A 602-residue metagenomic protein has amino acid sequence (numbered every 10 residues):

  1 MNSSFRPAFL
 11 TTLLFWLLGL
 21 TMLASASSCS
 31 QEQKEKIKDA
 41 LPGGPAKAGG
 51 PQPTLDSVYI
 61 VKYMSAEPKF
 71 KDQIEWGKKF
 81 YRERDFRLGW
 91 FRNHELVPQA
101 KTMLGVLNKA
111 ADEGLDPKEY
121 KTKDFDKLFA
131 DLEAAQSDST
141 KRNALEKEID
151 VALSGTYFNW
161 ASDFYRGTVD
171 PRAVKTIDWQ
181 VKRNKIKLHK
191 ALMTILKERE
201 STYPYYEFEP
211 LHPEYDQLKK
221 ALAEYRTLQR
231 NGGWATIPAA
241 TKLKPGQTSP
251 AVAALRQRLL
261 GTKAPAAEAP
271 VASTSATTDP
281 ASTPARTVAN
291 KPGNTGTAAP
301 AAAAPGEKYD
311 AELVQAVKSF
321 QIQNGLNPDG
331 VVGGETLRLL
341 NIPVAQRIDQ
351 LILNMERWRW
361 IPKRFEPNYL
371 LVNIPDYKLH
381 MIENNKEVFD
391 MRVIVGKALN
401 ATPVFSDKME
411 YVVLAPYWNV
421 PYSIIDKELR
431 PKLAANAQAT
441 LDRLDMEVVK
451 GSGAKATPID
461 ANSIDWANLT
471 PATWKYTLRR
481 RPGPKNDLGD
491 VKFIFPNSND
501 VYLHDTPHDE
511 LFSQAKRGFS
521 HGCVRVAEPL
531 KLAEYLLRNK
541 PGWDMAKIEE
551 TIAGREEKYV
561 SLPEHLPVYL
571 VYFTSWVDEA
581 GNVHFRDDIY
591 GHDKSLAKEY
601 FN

Functional and structural regions predicted by a protein language model:
M1-I37: Bacterial Sec-dependent N-terminal signal peptides
N2, S28-R84, V151, F158-N159 (+4 more regions): Well-ordered beta-sheet/strand-loop patches within structured domains
E35-T140: N-terminal, post-cleavage mature segments of outer-membrane and organellar outer-membrane proteins involved
E83, A110-E113, A135-D138, D163 (+3 more regions): Surface-exposed polar/charged interaction patches
K118-R142, T274-G296: Flexible coil/linker segments and helix-coil junctions enriched in charged and small residues
E148-R166: Short, hydrophobic/amphipathic alpha-helical patches that form generic packing surfaces within helical domains
